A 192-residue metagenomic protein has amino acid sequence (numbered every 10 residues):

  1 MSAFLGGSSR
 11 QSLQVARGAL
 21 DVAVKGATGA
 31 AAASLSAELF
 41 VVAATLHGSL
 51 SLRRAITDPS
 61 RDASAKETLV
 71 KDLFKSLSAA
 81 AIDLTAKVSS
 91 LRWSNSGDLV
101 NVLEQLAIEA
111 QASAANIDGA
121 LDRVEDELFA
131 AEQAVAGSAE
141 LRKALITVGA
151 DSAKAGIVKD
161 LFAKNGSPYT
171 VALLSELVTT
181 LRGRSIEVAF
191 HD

Functional and structural regions predicted by a protein language model:
M1-D192: Elongated, mostly alpha-helical coiled-coil "stalk/stator" tethers of large membrane protein machines
